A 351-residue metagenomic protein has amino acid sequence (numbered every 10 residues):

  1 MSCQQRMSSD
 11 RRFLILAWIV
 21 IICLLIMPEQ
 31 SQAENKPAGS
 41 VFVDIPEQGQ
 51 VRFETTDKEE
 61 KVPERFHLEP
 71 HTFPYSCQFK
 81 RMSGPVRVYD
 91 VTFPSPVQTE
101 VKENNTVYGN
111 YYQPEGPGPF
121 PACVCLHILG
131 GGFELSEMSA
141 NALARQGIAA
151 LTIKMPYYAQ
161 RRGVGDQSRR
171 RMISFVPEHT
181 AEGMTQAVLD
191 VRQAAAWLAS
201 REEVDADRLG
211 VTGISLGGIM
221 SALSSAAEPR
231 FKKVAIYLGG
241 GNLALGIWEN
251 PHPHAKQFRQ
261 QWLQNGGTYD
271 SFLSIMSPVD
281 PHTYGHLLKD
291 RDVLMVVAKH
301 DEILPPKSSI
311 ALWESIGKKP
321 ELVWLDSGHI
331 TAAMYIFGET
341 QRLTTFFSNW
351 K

Functional and structural regions predicted by a protein language model:
L24-V97, Q146: N-terminal targeting or regulatory segments adjacent to alpha/beta-hydrolase or S9 domains
P119-I128: Short beta-strand element of the alpha/beta-hydrolase
I128-V188: Cap/lid segment of the alpha/beta-hydrolase catalytic domain
R170-S215: Gly/Ser-rich "nucleophile elbow"/oxyanion-hole loop immediately N-terminal to the catalytic nucleophile in hydrolases
A222-T268, W324: Hydrolase active-site cap/lid region
L288, M295-V297: Short beta-strand/loop motif that positions the catalytic acidic residue of the alpha/beta-hydrolase fold
E302-S308: Conserved alpha/beta-hydrolase "acid-adjacent" motif
L325-A333: Histidine-bearing beta->alpha loop at or near hydrolase active sites
